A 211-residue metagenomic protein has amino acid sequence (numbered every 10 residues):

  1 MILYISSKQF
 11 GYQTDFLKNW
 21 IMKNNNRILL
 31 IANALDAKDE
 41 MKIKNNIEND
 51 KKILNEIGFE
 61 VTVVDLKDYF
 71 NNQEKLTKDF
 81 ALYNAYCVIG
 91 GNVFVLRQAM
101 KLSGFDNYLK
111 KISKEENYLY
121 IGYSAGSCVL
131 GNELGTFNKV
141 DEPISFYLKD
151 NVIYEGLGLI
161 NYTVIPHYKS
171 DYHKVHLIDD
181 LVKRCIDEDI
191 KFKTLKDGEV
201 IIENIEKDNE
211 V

Functional and structural regions predicted by a protein language model:
M1-A85, I89: N-terminal beta1-alpha1 cap of cysteine-dependent amidohydrolase-like domains
S6-Q9, A32-A34, L66, G90-G91 (+5 more regions): Fold-independent oxyanion-binding glycine-rich loops and adjacent beta-strand/coil segments at enzyme active sites
Y83-G104: Catalytic-core segments of thiol-dependent peptidases
Y86-C87, Y118, G122: Short glycine- and Lys/Arg-enriched binding-loop motifs that mark or flank ligand-binding interfaces
R97-K101, D106-L119, G126-V211: Active-site-adjacent pocket-lining segments in enzyme domains
